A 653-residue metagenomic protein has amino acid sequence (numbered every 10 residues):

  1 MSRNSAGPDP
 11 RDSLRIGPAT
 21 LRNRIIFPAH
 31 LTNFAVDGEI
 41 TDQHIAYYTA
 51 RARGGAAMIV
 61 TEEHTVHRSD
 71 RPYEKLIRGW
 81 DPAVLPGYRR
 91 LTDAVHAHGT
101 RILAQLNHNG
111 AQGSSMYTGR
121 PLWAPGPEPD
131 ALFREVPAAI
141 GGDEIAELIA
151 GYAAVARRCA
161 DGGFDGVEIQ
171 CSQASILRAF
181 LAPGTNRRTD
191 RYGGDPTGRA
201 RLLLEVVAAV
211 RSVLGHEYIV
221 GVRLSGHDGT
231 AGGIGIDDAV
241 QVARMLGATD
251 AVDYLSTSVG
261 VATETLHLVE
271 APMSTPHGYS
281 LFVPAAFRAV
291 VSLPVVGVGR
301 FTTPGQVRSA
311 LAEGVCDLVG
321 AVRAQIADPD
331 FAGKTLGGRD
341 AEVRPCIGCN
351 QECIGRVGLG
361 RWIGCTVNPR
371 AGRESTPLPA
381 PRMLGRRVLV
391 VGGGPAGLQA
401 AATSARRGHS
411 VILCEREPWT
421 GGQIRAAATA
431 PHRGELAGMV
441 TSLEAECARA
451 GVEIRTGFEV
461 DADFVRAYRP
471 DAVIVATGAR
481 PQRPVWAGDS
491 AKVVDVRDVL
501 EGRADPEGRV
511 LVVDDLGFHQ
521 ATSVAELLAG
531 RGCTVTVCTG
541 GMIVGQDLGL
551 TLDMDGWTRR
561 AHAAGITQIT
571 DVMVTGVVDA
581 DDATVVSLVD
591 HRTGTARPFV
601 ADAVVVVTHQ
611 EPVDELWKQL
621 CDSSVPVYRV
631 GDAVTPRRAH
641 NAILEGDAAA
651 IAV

Functional and structural regions predicted by a protein language model:
M1-V391, P395, T403-R406, V411 (+4 more regions): Flavin-dependent oxidoreductase catalytic cores
N368-P381, A445-A448, T477, P481-R531 (+1 more regions): Glycine-rich dinucleotide-binding loop and its adjacent helix/turn
V390-E453, V512-G556, A564-T567, V625-G631: Beta1-alpha1 glycine-rich phosphate/pyrophosphate-binding loop at the start of Rossmann-like nucleotide-binding domains
A437-Q482, D495-E501, P506, G530-Q619: A Rossmann-like FAD-binding core segment of flavoenzymes
H640-V653: An active-site-proximal "capping" alpha-helix that borders the catalytic cofactor pocket
